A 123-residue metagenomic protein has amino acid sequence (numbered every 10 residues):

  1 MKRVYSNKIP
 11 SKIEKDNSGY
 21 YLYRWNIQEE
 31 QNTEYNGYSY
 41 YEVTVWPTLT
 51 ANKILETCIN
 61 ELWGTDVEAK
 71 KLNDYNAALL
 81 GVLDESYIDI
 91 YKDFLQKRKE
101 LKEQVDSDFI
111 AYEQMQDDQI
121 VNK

Functional and structural regions predicted by a protein language model:
K2-K123: A preference for well-ordered globular domain cores that mediate specific macromolecular interactions or catalysis
